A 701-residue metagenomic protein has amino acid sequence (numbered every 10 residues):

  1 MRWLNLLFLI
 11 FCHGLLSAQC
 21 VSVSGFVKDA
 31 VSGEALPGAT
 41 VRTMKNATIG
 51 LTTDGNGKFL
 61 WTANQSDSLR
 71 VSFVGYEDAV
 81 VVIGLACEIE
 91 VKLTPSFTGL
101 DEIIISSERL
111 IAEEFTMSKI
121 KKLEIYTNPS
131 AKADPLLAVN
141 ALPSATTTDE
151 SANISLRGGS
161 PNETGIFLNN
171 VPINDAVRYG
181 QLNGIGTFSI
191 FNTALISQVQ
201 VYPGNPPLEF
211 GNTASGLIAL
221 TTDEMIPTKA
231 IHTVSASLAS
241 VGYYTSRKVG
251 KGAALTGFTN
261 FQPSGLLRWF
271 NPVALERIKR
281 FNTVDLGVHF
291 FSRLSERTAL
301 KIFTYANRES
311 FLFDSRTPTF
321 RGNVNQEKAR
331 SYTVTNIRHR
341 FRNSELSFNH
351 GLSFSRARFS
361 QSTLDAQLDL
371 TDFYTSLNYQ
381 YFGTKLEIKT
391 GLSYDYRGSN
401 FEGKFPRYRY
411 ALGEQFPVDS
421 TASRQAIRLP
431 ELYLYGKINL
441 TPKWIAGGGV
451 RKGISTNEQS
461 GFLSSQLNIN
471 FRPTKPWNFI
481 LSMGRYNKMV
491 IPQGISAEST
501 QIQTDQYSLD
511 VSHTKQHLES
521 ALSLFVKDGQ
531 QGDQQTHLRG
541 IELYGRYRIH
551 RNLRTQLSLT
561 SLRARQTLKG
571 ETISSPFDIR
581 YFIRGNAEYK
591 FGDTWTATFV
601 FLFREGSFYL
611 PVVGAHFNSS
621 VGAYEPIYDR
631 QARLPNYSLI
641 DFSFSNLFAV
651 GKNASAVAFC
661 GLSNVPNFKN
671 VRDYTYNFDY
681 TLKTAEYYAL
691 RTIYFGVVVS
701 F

Functional and structural regions predicted by a protein language model:
K28-S32, A39-M44, S72-Y76, G84-N128 (+2 more regions): Short, acidic, small-residue-rich periplasmic hinge/interaction motif at the N-terminus of Gram-negative outer-membrane
A47-K58: Short, acidic Ser/Thr/Gly-rich low-complexity loop/linker segments typical of extracellular and cell-surface proteins
E77, C87, L110-T164, N170-P206: Periplasmic N-terminal accessory/gating domains of Gram-negative outer-membrane beta-barrel systems
V91-K92, F188-K229: A beta-strand signature from Gram-negative outer-membrane beta-barrel systems, especially the internal plug domain
S264-L267, E276-F281, T298-Y374: Flexible loop and strand-edge segments within Gram-negative outer membrane beta-barrel domains
N349-G351, A357, R472, T500-E542 (+1 more regions): Membrane-embedded beta-barrel scaffold of Gram-negative outer-membrane proteins
N439, F525-D528, D533-V613: Gram-negative outer-membrane beta-barrel transporters
E605-F617, L639, S645-F701: C-terminal beta-signal and adjacent terminal beta-strands/loops of Gram-negative outer-membrane beta-barrel proteins
